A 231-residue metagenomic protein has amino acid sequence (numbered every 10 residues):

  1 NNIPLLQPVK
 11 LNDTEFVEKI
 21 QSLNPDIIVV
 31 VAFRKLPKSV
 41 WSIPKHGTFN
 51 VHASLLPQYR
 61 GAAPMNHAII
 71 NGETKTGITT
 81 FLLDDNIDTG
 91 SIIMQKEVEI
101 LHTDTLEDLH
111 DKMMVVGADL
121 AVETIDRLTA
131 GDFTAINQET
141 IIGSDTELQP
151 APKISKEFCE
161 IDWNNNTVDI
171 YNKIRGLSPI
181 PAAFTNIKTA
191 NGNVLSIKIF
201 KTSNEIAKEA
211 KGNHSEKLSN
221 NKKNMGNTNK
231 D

Functional and structural regions predicted by a protein language model:
N1-P181, N193: One-carbon transfer enzymes
F158, D162-D231: An anion-binding loop in the catalytic cleft
